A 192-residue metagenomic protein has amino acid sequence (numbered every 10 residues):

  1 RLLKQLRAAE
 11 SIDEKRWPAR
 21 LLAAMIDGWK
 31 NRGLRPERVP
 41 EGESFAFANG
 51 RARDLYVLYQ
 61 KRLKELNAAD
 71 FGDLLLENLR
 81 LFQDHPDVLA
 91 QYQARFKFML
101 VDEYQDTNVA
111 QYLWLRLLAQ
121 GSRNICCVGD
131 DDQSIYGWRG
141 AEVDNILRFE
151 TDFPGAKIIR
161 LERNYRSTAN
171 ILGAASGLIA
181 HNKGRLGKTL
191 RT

Functional and structural regions predicted by a protein language model:
R1, Q5-A9, Q133-R191: Conserved coupling/interface region of RecA-like P-loop/ASCE motor cores
R1-K30, R38-E43, F47, D54 (+1 more regions): Conserved P-loop NTPase-based nucleic-acid remodeling module centered on helicase motor cores
W17-L21, Q91, R185: Alpha-helix N-cap and coil->helix boundary residues
I26, F45-R148, R160-N170: Conserved helicase NTPase motor core
P36-V39, I125-C127: A short alpha-helix capping/helix-coil boundary motif
Y56, R191-T192: Short, basic/glycine-rich phosphate-binding loops at helix/coil junctions that contact nucleotide phosphates
